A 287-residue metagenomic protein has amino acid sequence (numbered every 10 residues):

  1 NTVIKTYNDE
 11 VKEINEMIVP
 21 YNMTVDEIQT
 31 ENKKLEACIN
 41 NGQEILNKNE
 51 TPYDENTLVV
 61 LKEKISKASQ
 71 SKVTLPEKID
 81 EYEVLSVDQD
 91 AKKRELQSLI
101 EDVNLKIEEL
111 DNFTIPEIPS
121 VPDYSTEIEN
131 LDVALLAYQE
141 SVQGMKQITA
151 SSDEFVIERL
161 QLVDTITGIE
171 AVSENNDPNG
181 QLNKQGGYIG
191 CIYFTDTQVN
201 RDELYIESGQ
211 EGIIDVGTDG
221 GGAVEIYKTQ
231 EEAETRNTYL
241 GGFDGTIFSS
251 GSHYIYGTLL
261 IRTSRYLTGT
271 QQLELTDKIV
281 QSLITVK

Functional and structural regions predicted by a protein language model:
N1-S152: Amphipathic alpha-helical assembly segments used for oligomerization, scaffolding, or translocation
I28, T149, D153, V216-G220 (+3 more regions): Solvent-exposed, acidic/flexible segments
N47, Q70-V73, E108, D164-G168 (+3 more regions): Sec-exported extracytoplasmic/periplasmic mature domains
T51-L58, G186, E231, L267-G269: Short, structured coil/loop segments at alpha-helix boundaries
E127, V156-R159, E232-R236, Q271-I279: Stable alpha-helical elements in mature extracytoplasmic
G144, G212-V216, N237-K287: A short, solvent-exposed beta-edge/loop patch
E154-Q161, T285: Short S/T/G/P-rich N-terminal loop/turn motif that feeds into the first structured element of a domain
E158-T246: Short, solvent-exposed recognition patches
